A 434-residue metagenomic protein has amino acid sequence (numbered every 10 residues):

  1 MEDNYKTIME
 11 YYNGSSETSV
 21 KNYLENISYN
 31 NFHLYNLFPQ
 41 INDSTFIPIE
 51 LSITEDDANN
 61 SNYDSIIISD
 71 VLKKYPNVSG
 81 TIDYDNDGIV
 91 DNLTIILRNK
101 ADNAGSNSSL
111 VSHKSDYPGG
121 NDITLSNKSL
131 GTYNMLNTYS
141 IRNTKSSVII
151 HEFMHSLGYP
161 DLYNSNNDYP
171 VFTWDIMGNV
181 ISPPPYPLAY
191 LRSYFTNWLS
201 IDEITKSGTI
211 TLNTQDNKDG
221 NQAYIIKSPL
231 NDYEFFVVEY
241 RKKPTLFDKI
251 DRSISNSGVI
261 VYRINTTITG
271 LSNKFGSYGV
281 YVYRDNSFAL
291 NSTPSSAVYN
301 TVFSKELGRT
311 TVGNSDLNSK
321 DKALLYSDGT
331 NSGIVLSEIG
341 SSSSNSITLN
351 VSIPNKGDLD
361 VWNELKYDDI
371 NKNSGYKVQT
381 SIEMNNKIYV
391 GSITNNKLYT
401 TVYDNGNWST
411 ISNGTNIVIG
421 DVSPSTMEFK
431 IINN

Functional and structural regions predicted by a protein language model:
M1-M9: Fold-level signature of zinc-dependent metallopeptidase catalytic domains
S15-S126: Active-site-proximal segments of metallohydrolase catalytic domains
K21-N26, N92-T94, R98-S253, N265-T267: Extracellular hydrolytic enzyme modules, especially secreted metalloproteases of the metzincin/thermolysin-like class
D216-G357: Extracellular low-complexity, Gly/Ser/Thr-rich intrinsically disordered linkers and protease-sensitive activation/hinge
E234-F236, N385-G391, N433-N434: Entry beta-strands of beta-propeller and related beta-repeat scaffolds
G357-G375, K397-S425, I431: Trp- and S/T/G-rich repeat-edge/linker motifs of beta-rich repeat architectures
S381, V390-G391, T400, F429: Hydrophobic strand positions within the blades of repeat-based beta-sheet folds
